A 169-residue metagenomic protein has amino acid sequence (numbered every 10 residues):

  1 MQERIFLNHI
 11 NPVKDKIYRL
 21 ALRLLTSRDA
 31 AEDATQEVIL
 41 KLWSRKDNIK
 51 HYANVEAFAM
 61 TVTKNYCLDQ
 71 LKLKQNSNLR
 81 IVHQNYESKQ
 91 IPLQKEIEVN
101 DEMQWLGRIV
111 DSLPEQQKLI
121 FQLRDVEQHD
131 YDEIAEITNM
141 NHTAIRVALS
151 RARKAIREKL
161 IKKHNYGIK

Functional and structural regions predicted by a protein language model:
M1-R19, E32, W43: A short, charge-rich alpha-helical start-of-domain segment used by transcription regulators
R19, D33-L40, S44, A53-N65: Structural recognition of an alpha-helix C-terminal capping motif at a helix-to-coil junction
D29, D132, T143: Residues within helix-turn-helix
D69, S77-M103, R108, D130-E133: Internal acidic/polar
N100, V110-Q117: Short helix-coil-helix linker/hinge
I120-R124: A short pre-motif secondary-structure segment
I137-K162: DNA-recognition helix of helix-turn-helix
K162-K169: Short, basic, alpha-helical segments at the C-terminal edge of helix-turn-helix-like DNA-binding modules
